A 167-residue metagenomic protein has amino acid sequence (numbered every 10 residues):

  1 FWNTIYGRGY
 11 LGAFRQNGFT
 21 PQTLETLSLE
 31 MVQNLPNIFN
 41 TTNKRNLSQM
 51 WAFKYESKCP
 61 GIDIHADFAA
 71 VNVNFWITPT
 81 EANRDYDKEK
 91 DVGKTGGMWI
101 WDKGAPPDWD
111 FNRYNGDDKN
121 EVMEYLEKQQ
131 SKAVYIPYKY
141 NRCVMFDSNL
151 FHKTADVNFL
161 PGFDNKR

Functional and structural regions predicted by a protein language model:
F1-C143, N149-R167: Fe(II)/2-oxoglutarate oxygenase catalytic core
